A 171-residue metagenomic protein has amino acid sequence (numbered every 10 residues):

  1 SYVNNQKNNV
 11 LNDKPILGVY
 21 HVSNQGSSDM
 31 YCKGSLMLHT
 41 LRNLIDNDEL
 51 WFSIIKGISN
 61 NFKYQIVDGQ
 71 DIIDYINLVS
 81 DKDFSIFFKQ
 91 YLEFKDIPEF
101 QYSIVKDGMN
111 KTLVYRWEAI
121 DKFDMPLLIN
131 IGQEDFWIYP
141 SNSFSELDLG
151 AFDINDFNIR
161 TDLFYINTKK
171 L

Functional and structural regions predicted by a protein language model:
S1-E118: Hydrophobic alpha-helical and helix-loop surface patches within well-folded domains that function as non-catalytic
F84-S85, F100, I104-T161: Beta-strand-rich binding/interaction modules
D162-L171: Edge beta-strands of extracellular beta-sandwich domains
